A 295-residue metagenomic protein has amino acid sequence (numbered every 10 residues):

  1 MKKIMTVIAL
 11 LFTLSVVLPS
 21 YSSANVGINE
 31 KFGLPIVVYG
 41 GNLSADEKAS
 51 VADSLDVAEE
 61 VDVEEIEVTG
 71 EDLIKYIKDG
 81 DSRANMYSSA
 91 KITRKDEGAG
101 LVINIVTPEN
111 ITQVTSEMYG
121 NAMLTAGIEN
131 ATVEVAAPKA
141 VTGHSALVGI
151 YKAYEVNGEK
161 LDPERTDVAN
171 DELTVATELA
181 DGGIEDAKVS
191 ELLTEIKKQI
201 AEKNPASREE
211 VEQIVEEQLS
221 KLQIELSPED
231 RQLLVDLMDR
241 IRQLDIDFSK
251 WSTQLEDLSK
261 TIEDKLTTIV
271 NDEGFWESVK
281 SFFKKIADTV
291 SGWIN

Functional and structural regions predicted by a protein language model:
M1-A24, V290: Sec-dependent N-terminal signal peptides of Gram-positive bacterial secreted proteins and lipoproteins
V16-P19, S44-D46, D162, S227: Ser/Thr-centered flexible coil motifs
S22-T132: N-terminal, leucine/charged-rich tether regions that mediate assembly and partner docking in large macromolecular
A49, E117, N121, V148-K152 (+9 more regions): Solvent-exposed, polar/charged alpha-helical surfaces in well-ordered, non-transmembrane soluble domains, broadly
R83, I111-T115, G182-D186, R208 (+3 more regions): Long, contiguous ectodomains of secretory-pathway proteins
L124-E225: Soluble oligomerization/assembly scaffold segments of membrane-associated complexes
I224-N295: Charged, long alpha-helical assembly modules
